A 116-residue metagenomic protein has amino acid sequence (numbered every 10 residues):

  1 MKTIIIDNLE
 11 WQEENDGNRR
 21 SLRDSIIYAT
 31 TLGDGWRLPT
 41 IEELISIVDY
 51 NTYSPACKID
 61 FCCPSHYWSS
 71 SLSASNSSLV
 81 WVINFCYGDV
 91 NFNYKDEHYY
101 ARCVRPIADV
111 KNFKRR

Functional and structural regions predicted by a protein language model:
M1-W36, L79-V82, Y100-V104, K111-R116: Extracellular adhesion/carbohydrate-recognition regions
E14, S70-S71, C86, V104-P106: Structured loops at beta-to-helix junctions and adjacent beta-edge loops in soluble globular domains
S21-G35, I41-N93: An exposed tryptophan-centered "aromatic clamp" motif
S65, H98-Y100: Extracellular structured ligand-interaction cores
